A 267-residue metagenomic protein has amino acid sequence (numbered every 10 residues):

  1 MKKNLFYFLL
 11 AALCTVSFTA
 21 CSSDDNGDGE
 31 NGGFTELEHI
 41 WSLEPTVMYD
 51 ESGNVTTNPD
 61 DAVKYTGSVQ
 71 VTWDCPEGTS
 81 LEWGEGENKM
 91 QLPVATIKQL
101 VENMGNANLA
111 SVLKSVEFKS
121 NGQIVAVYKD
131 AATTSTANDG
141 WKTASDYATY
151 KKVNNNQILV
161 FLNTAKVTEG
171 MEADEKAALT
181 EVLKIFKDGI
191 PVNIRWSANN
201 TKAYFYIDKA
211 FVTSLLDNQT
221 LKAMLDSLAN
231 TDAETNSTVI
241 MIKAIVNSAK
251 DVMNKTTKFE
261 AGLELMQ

Functional and structural regions predicted by a protein language model:
M1, L5-L9, E30-G33, F211-V212 (+1 more regions): Terminal low-complexity, poorly structured segments
K2-F8, C14-E44, T257-Q267: Bacterial Sec-dependent N-terminal signal peptides
L9-L10, F18, I124, S135 (+1 more regions): N-terminal cationic amphipathic segment used for targeting or macromolecule association
G32-K89, L265: Tryptophan-anchored aromatic micro-motifs
M48-S52, E82-L215: Contiguous, well-ordered beta-strand patches that form the walls/edges of small beta-barrel/beta-sandwich domains
N58, G67-L92, S135-A137, M171-E181 (+1 more regions): Flexible coil/linker segments and helix-coil junctions enriched in charged and small residues
W73, S145-T149, N156, F211-Q267: Edge beta-strand at a domain terminus
